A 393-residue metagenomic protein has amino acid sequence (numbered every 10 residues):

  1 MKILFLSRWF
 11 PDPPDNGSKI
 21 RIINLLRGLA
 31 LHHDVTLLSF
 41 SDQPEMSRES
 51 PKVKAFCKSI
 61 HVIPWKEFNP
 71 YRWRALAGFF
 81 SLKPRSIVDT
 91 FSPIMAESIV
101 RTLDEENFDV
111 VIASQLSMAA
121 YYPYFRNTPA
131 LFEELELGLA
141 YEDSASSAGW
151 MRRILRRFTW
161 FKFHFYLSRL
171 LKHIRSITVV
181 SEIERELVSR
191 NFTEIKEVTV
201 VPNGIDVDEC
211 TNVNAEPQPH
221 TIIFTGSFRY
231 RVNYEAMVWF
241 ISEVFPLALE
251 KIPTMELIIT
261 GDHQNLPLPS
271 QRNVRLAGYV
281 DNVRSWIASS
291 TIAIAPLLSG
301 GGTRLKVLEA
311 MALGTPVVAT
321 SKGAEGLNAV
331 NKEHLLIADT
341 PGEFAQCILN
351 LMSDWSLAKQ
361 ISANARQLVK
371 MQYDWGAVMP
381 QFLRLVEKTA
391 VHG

Functional and structural regions predicted by a protein language model:
R8, E67-R85, D89, P129-S168 (+1 more regions): Acceptor-binding helix/loop patch of EC 2.4 sugar-transfer enzymes, predominantly nucleotide-sugar-dependent
S59, I258-I292: Nucleotide-activated donor-binding/catalytic signature segment of Leloir-type glycosyltransferases, i.e., the conserved
E142-D143, S189, G204-P219: Acidic anion/phosphate-binding donor-loop and adjacent secondary structure in glycosyltransferase catalytic cores
R175, A288-G302, L313-P316: Acidic donor-binding loop of glycosyltransferase active sites
I183, V201-G204: Carbohydrate-associated surface elements
K306-E309, P316-T320: Short hydrophobic beta-strand element within catalytic cores of glycosyltransferases and related nucleotide-activated
L335-G342, N350-W355: Conserved acidic donor-binding segment of nucleotide-sugar-dependent glycosyltransferases
L357-Q372, V378-Q381: A short, well-ordered alpha-helix in the C-terminal region of glycosyltransferases
